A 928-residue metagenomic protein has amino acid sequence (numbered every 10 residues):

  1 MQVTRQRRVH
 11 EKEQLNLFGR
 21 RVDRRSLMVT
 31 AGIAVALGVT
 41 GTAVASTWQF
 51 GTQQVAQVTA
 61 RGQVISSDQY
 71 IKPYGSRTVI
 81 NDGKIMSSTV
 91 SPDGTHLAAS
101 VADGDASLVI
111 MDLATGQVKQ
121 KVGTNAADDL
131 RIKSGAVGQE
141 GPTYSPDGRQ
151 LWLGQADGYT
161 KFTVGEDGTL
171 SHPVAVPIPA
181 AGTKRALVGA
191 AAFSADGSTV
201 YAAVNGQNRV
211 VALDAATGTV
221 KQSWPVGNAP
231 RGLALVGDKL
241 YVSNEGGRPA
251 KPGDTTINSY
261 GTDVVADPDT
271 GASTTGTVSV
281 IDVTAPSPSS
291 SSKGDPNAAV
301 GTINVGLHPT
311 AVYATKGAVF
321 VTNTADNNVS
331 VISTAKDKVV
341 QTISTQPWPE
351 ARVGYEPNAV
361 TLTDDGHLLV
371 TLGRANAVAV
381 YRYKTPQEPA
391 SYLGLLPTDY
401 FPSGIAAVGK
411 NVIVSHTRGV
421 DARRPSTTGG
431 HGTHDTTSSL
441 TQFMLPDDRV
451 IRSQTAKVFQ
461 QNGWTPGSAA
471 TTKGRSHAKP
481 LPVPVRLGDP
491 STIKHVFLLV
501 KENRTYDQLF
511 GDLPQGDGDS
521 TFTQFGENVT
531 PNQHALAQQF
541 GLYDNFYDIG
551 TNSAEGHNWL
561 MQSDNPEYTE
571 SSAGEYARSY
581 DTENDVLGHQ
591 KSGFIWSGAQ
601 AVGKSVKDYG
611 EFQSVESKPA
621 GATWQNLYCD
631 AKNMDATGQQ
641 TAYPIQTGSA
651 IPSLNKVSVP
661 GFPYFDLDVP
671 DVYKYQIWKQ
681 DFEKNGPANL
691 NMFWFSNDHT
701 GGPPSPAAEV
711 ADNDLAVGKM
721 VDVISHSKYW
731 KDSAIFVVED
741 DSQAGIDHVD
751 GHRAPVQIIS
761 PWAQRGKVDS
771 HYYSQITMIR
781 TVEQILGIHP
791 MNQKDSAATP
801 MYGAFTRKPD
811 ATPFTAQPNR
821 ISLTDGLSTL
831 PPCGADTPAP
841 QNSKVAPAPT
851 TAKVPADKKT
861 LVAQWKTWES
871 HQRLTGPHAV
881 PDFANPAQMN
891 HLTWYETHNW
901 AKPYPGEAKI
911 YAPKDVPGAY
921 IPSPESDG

Functional and structural regions predicted by a protein language model:
M1, V35-L37, L440, V782: Residue-level signal for nonpolar/aromatic packing positions in well-ordered secondary structure
M1-R24: Terminal targeting segments of Actinobacterial cell-envelope proteins
R7, V29, P230, D548-I549 (+1 more regions): Intrinsically disordered, low-complexity serine/threonine-rich segments
E11, G51, A60, S926-G928: Disordered low-complexity repeat/linker domains
R21-S46: Secretory targeting and sorting signals
V39, A45-L481: Predominantly soluble domains enriched in secretory-pathway, periplasmic, or organellar proteins
T436, I451-G928: N-terminal pro-sequences and low-complexity stem/linker regions of secreted or lumenal proteins
